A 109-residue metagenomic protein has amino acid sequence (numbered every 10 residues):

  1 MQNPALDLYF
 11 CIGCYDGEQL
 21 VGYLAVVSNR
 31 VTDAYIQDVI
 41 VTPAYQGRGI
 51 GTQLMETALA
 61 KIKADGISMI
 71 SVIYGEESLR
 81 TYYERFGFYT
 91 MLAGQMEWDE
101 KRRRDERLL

Functional and structural regions predicted by a protein language model:
M1-I40: A conserved beta-strand-loop-helix scaffold within acyl/acetyltransferase catalytic domains
N29, V39, M55-A58, Y74: Active-site-proximal cofactor/substrate-binding loop regions of enzyme domains
Y35, G66-S68, G87: Short loop/turn motifs at secondary-structure junctions
V41, G47-A60: Conserved acetyl-CoA-binding loop-helix of GNAT-fold acetyltransferases
M55, E77-L79, W98-R102: Short glycine/proline-centered loop/turn elements that form peptide/ligand docking sites
I62-G75: Conserved GNAT acetyl-CoA-binding A-motif
S71-I73, E84, Y89-L109: Conserved catalytic-core motifs of GNAT/GCN5-like acyltransferases
